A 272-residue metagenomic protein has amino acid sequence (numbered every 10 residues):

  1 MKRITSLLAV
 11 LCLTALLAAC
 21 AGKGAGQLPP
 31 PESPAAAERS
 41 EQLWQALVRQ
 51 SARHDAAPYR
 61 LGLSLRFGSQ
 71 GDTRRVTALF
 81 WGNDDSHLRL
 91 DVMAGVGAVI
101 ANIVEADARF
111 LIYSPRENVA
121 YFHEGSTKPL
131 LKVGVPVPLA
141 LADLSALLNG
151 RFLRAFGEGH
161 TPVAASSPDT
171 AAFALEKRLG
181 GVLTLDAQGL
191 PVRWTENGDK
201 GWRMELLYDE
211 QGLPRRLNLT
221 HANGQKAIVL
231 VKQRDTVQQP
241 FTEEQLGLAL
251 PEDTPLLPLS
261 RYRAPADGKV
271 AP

Functional and structural regions predicted by a protein language model:
M1-C20: Sec-dependent bacterial lipoprotein signal peptides
C20-R75, L250-P255, S260-P272: N-terminal leader/targeting segments and the immediate start of mature chains
A57-L65, V76-A78, S86-V92, A101 (+3 more regions): One face of beta-strands
S64-Q70, G95-A98, Y113, R178-G181 (+2 more regions): Hydrophobic lipid-interacting interfaces of membrane-associated proteins
D72-V76, A101-E105, K200, K226-A227: Amphipathic hydrophobic-ligand
S86-A142, Q225: An acidic-aromatic
K128-E158, F173-L179: Extracytoplasmic segments of membrane-associated envelope/inner-membrane machinery
G157-P265, K269: Gly/Pro-enriched, hydrophobic low-complexity segments that function as extracytoplasmic propeptides/linkers
